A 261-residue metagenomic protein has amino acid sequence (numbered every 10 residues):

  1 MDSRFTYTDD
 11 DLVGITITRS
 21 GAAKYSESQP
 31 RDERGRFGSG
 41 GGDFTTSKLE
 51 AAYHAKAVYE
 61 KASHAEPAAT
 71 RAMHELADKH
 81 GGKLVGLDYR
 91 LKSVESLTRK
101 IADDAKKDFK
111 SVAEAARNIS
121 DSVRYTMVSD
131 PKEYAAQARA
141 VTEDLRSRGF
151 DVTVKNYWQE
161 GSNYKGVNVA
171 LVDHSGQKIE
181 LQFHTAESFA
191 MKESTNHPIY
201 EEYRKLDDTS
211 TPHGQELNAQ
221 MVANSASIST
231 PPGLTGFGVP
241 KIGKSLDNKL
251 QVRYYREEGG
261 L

Functional and structural regions predicted by a protein language model:
M1-H54, V239, V252-L261: Low-complexity, glycine/serine/proline-rich disordered segments that function as export/translocation leaders
S3, D10-L12, E33-R34, F44 (+7 more regions): Short linear motifs in intrinsically disordered/low-complexity regions
S3-F5, L84-L87, V152-V154: Generic structural motif
E27-E33, K61, I119, D173: Generic detector of ordered secondary-structure context
P30, K92-A105, T142-R148, Y157-Q159: Short linear motifs at secondary-structure transitions and domain/linker junctions
D43-I119, A135, R139, S194 (+2 more regions): Charge-rich, low-complexity segments
K110-G259: Long beta-strand-rich cores associated with HINT superfamily self-processing modules
